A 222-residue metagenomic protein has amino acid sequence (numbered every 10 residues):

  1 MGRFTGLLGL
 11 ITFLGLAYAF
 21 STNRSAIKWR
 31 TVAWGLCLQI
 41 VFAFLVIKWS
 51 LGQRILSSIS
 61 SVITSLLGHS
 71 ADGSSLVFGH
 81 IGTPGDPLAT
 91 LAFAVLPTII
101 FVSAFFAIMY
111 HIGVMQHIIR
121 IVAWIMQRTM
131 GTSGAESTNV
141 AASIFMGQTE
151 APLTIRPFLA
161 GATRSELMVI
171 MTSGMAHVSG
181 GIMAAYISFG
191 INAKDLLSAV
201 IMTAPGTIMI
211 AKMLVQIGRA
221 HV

Functional and structural regions predicted by a protein language model:
M1-I11, A94-V95: Structural signature of hydrophobic alpha-helical transmembrane segments
G9-F20, G35-I47, I99-I108, H177-I187 (+1 more regions): Hydrophobic core segments of alpha-helical transmembrane domains in multi-pass membrane transport and ion-translocation
S21-R30, I112, A160-L167: Membrane-helix interface "capping/anchor" motifs
A26-C37, K194-A199: Alpha-helical transmembrane segments and their helix-start/interface "positive-inside/aromatic belt" motifs in integral
Q39, G113, G147: Residue-level signature of catalytic and energy-coupling elements of molecular machines, predominantly ATP/GTP-dependent
W49-S143: Membrane-embedded alpha-helical segments and adjacent helix-loop junctions characteristic of multi-pass solute
T129-I187: Alpha-helical membrane segments and immediately flanking helix-loop junctions that form or couple to the substrate/ion
A220-V222: Conserved small/polar residues in nucleotide/adenosyl-binding loops
